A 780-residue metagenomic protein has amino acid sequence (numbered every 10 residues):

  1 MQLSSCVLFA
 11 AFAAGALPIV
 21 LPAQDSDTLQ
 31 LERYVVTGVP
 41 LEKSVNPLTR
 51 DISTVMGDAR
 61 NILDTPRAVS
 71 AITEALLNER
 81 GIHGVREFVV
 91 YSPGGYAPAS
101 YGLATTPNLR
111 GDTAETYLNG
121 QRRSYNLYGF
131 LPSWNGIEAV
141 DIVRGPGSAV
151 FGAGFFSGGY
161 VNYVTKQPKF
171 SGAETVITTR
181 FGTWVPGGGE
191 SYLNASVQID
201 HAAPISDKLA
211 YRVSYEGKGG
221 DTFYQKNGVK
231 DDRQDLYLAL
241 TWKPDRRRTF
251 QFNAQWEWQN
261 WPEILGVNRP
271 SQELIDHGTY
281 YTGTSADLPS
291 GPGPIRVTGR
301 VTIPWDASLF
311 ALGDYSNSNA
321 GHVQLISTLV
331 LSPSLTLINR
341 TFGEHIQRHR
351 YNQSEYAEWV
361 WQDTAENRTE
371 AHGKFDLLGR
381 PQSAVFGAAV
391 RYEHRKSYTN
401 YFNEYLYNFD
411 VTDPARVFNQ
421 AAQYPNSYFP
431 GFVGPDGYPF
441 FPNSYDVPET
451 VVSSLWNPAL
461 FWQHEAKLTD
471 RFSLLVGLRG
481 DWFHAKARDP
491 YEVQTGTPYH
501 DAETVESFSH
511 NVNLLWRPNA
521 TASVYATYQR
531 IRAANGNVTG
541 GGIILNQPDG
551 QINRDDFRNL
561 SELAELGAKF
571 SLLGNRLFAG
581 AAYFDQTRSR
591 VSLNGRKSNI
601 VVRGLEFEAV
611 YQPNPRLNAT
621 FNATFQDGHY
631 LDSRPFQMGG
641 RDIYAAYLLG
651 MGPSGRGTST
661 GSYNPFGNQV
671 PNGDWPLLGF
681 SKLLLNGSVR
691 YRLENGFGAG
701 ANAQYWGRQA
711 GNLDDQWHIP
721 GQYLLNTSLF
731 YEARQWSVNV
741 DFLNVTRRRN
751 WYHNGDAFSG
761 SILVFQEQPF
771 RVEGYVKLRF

Functional and structural regions predicted by a protein language model:
M1-I82, R86-S92: N-terminal Sec signal peptide and the immediately downstream disordered periplasmic leader that contains the TonB box
A71-E74, E79, V85, Y91 (+3 more regions): Periplasmic plug
G136-E138, V150-L236, P244-R248, G321 (+1 more regions): Outer-membrane beta-barrel translocator/receptor signature
G220, K230-D232, L236-K243, R247-V330 (+4 more regions): Acidic/polar loop-and-plug regions of large Gram-negative outer-membrane beta-barrel proteins
K243-D245, T249, N253, P381-E393 (+7 more regions): Structural signature of Gram-negative outer-membrane beta-barrels, strongest in the C-terminal barrel of TonB-dependent
G321-H345, E358-D489, L573: Face-selective signature of the C-terminal outer-membrane beta-barrel domain
D470, R576-T587, R596-D714, Y775-R779: Gram-negative outer-membrane beta-barrel transporters
G628, G707-N712, F730-F780: C-terminal beta-signal and adjacent terminal beta-strands/loops of Gram-negative outer-membrane beta-barrel proteins
